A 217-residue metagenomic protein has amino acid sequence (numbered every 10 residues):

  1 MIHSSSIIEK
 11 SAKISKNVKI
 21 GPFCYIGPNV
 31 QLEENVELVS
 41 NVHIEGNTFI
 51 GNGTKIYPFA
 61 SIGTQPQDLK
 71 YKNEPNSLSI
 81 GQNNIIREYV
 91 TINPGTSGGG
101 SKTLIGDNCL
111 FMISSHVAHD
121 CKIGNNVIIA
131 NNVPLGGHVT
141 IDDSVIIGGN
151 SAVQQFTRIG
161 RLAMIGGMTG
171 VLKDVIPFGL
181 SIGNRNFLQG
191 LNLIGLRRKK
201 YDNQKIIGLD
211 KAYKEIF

Functional and structural regions predicted by a protein language model:
I2-F187: Structural signal for interior beta-strand "rungs" in well-ordered beta-sheet cores of soluble enzyme domains
S181, N186-K199: Conserved beta-strand-loop-alpha-helix hinge in the C-terminal portion of ABC ATPase nucleotide-binding domains
R197-F217: An accessory alpha-helical subdomain
